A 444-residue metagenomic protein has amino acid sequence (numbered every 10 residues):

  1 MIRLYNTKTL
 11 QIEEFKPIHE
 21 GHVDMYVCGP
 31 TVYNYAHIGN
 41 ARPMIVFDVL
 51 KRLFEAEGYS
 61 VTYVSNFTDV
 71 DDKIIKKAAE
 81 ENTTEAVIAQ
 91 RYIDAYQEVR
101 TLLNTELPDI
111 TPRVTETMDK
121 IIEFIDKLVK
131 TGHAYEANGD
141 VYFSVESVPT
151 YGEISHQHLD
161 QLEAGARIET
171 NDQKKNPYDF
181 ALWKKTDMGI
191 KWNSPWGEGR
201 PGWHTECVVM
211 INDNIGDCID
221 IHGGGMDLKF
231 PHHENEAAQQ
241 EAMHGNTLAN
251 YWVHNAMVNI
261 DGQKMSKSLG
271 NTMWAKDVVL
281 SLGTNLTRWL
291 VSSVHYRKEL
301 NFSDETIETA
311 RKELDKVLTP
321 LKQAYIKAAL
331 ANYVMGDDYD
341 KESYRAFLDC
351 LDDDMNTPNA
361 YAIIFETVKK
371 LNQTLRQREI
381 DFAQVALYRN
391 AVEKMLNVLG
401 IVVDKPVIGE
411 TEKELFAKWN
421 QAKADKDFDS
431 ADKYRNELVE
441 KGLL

Functional and structural regions predicted by a protein language model:
M1-Y33, D48, D119-Y325: Alpha-helical recognition segments enriched in aromatics with Gly/Pro capping that present substrate-recognition
T9-E14, I18-E106: N-terminal, positively charged nucleic-acid-binding surface of large information/translation enzymes
E55, V129-K130, V253, A431 (+1 more regions): Alpha-helix C-terminal capping/helix-coil junction sites
Y59, H133, L443: Short phosphate-binding/catalytic loops that engage adenosine nucleotides
Y63-V64, P108-P112, H222-G224, F382: Short catalytic-loop micro-motif centered on adjacent basic/acidic residues
F67-D71, Y92-Y96, E106-I121, G139-V148: Short, glycine/charge-rich beta-strand/loop segments that flank catalytic centers and engage negatively charged groups
K264, M273-L444: Structural preference for alpha-helix termini/caps and helix-kink/transition segments
